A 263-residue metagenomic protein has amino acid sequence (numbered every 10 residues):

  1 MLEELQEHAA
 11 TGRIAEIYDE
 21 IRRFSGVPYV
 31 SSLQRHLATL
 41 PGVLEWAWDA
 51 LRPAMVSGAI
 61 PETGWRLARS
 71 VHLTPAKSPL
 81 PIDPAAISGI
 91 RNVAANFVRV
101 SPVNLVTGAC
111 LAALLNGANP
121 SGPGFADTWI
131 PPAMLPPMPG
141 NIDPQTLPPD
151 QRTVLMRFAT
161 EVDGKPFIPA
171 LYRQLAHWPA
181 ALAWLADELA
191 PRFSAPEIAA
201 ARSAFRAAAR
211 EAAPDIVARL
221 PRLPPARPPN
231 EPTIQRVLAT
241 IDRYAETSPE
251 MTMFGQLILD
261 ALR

Functional and structural regions predicted by a protein language model:
M1-R263: Hydrophobic alpha-helical segments
